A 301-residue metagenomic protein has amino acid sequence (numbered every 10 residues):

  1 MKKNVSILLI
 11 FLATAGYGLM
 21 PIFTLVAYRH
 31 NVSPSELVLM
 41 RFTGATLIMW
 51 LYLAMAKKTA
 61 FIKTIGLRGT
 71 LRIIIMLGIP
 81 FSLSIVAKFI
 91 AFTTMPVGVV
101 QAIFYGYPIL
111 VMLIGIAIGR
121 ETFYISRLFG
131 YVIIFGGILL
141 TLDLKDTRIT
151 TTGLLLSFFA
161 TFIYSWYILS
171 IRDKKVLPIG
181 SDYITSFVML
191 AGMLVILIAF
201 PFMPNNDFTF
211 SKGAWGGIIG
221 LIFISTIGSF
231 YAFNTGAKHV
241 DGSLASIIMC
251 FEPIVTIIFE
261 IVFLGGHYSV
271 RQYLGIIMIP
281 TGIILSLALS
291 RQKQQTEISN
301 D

Functional and structural regions predicted by a protein language model:
M1-M40, I79, L83, A87 (+3 more regions): Glycine-/small-residue-enriched transmembrane alpha-helix faces in small-molecule transporters and effluxers
N4-L9, S35-M55, R72, I133 (+3 more regions): Hydrophobic alpha-helical transmembrane segments of multi-pass integral membrane proteins, especially transporters
T14, M40, V100-G106, I171-M193 (+1 more regions): Helix-helix packing/entry segments at the starts of transmembrane helices
G16, P21, A56-G98, F104 (+2 more regions): Specific transmembrane alpha-helical segments of multi-pass solute transporters/efflux pumps, especially DMT/EamA
G18, I22, G78, S82 (+8 more regions): Hydrophobic/small/kink-forming positions within alpha-helical transmembrane segments of polytopic membrane proteins
E36-G44, K88-T122, A160, G242-I261: Specific alpha-helical transmembrane segments that line the substrate/conduction pathway and gating interfaces
F42, A214-G216, M249-D301: C-terminal-most transmembrane helix of multi-pass membrane proteins
M49, I114, F123-D143, L194-I196 (+2 more regions): Hydrophobic transmembrane alpha-helices of multi-pass small-molecule transport proteins
